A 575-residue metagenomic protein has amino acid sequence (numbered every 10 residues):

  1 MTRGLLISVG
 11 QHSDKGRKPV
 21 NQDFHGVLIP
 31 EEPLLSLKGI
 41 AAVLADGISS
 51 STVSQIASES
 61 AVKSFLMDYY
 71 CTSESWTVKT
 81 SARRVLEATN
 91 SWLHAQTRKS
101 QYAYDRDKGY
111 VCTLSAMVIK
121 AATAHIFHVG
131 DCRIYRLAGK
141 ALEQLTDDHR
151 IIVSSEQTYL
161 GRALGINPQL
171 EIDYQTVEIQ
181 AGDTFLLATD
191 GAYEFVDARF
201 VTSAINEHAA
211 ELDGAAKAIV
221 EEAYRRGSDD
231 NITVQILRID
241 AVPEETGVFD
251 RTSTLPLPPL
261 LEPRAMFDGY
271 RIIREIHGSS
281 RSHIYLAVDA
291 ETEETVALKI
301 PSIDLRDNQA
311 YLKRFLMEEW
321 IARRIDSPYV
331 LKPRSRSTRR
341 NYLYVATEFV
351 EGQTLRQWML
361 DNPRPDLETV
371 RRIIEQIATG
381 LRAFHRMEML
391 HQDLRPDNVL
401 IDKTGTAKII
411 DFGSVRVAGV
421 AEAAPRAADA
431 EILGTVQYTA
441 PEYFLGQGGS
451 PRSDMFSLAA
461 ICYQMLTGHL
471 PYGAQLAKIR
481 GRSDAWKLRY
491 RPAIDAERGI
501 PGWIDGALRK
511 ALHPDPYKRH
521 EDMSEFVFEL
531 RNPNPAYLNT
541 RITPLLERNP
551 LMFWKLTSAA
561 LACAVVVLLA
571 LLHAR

Functional and structural regions predicted by a protein language model:
M1-A297, I303-M317, T338-A346, V350 (+2 more regions): PP2C/PPM-type serine/threonine phosphatase catalytic domain
D326-R334: Conserved HxN/HPN-centered segment at the entrance to the catalytic loop of eukaryotic protein kinase-like domains
L355-P365: AlphaC helix of the protein kinase catalytic domain
I373-I374: Activation segment signature within eukaryotic-like protein kinase domains
T379-M389: Protein kinase catalytic-loop region centered on the HRD/HxD motif
N398-I409: Conserved protein kinase catalytic/activation segment
Q437-Y537: C-terminal lobe helix-coil module of Hanks-type protein kinase domains
